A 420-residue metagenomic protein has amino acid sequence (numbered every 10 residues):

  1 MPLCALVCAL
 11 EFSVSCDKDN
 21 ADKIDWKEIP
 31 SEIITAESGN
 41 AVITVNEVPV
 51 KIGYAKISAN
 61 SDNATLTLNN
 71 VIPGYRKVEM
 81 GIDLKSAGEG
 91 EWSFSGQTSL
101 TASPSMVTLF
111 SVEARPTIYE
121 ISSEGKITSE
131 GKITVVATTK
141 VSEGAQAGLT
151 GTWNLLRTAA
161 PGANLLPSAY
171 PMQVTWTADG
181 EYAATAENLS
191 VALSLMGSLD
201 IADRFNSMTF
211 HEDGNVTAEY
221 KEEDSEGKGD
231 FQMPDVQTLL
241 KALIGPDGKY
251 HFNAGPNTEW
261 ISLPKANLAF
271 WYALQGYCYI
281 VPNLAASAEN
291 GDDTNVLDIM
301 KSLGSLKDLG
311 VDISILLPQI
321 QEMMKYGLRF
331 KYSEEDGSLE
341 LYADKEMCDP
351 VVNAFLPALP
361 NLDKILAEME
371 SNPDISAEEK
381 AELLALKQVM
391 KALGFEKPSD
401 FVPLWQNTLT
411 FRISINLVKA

Functional and structural regions predicted by a protein language model:
M1, A5-S38, E124, E130-G151 (+2 more regions): Bacterial Sec-dependent N-terminal signal peptides
E11, S38, I52-Y54, S122 (+5 more regions): Surface-exposed or flexible loop/turn and strand-edge residues in extracellular/cell-surface modules
D25-P49, T139-G197, T217-E219: Tryptophan-anchored aromatic micro-motifs
S38-I43, N69-V71, S95-M106, L155-N164 (+4 more regions): Generic short beta-strand segments
V50-G81, L166-N290: N-terminal glycine/threonine-rich, aromatic-flanked beta-hairpin/loop signature
N60-D62, K85-W92, T128, Y272-A273 (+1 more regions): A short, structured loop/turn motif at beta-sheet edges
A64-S105: Central antiparallel beta-sheet cores of small beta-barrel/beta-sandwich binding domains
S95-G148, S262, Y277-Y279, A286-A420: Beta-sheet ligand-binding and adhesion/scaffold domains
